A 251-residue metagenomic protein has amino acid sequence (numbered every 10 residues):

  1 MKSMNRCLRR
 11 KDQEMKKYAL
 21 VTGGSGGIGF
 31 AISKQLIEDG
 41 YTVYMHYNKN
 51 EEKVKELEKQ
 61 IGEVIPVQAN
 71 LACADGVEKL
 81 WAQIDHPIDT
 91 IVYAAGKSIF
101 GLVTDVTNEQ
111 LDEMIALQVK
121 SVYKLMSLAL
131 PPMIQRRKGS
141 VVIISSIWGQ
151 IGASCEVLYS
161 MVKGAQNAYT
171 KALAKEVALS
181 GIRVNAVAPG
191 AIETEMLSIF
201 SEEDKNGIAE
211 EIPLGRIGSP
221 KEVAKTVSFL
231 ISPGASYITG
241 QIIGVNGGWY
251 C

Functional and structural regions predicted by a protein language model:
S25-G26: Conserved glycine-rich cofactor-binding loop
Y41-K55: Conserved glycine-rich Rossmann-like NAD(P)H-binding loop of the short-chain dehydrogenase/reductase
L102-V103, T107-I115, L197, D204 (+1 more regions): Substrate-binding pocket helix/loop in short-chain dehydrogenase/reductase
M126, V162, T170: Active-site helix of classical SDR
P131, K175-L179, S236: Alpha-helical segment proximal to the catalytic Tyr-Lys
S146: Residue(s) in the substrate-gating loop at a strand-loop-helix junction that position the organic substrate next
R216-V245, Y250: C-terminal substrate-recognition "lid" of short-chain dehydrogenase/reductases
